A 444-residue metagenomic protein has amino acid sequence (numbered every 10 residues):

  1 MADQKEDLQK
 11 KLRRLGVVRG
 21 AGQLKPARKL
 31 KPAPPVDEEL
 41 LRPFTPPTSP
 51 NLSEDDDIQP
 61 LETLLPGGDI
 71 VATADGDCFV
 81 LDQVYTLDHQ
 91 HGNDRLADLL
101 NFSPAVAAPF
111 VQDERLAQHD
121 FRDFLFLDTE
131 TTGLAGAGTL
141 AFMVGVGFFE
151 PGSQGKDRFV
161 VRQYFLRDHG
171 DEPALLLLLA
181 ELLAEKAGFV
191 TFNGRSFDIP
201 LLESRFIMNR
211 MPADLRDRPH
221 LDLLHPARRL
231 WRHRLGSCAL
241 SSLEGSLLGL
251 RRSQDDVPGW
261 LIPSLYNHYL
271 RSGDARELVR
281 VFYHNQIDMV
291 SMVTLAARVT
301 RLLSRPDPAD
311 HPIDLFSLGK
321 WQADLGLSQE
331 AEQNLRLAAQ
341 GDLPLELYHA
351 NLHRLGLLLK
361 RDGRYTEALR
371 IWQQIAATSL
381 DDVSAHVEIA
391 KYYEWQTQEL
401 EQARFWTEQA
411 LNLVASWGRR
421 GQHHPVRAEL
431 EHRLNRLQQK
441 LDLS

Functional and structural regions predicted by a protein language model:
M1-D120: N-terminal accessory regions of nucleic-acid-interacting proteins
G155-S242, S246-L250: Conserved DEDDh/DEDDy metal-dependent 3′-5′ exonuclease domain
R229, L235-A309, L315-F316: Acidic, Mg2+-coordinating catalytic module of metal-dependent nucleases/exonucleases that use a two-metal-ion mechanism
L318, R354-L355, I389, A403 (+1 more regions): Structural register within alpha-helical repeat arrays
Q322, L359, Y393-E394, Q438: Residue at a conserved register position within TPR or TPR-like alpha-solenoid repeats
L325, D362, Q396-T397, L441: Structural motif corresponding to the intra-repeat A-B loop/turn of tetratricopeptide repeats
L343-E346, L380, A415: Short coil turns that delineate tetratricopeptide repeat
